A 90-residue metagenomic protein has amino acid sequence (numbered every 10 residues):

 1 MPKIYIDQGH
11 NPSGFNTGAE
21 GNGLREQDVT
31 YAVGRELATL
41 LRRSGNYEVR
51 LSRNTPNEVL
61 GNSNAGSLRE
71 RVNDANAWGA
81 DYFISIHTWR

Functional and structural regions predicted by a protein language model:
P2-R90: Catalytic-core regions of hydrolytic enzymes
